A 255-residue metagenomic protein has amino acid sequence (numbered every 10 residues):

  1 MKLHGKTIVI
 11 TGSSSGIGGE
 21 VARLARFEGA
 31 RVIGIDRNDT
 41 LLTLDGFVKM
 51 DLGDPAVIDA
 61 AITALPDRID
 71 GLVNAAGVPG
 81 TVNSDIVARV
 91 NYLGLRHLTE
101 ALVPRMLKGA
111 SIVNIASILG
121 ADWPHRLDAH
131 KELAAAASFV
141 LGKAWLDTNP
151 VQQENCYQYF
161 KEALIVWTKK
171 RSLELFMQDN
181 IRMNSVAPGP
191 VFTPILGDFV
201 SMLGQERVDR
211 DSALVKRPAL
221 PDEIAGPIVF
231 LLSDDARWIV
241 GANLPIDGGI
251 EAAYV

Functional and structural regions predicted by a protein language model:
S14-R23: N-terminal Rossmann NAD(P)H-binding glycine-rich loop of SDR-like oxidoreductase domains
L42-A56: Rossmann-fold cofactor-recognition segment
P79-G80, D85, K108-Q178, P190-V191: Catalytic loop of short-chain dehydrogenase/reductase
H97, C156-Q158, E162-I165, S185 (+2 more regions): C-terminal helical subdomain
A116-S117, R182-P194, L232, P245-D247: Conserved SDR Rossmann-fold cofactor-binding beta-strand/turn motif
R126-A134, Q178, V191-A213, A253-V255: A glycine/serine/threonine-rich, flexible loop-to-helix segment that serves as the NAD(P) cofactor-binding "lid"
M177, R182, I239-G241: Short, small/polar-rich loop/turn modules that mediate ligand/substrate recognition or access, typified
